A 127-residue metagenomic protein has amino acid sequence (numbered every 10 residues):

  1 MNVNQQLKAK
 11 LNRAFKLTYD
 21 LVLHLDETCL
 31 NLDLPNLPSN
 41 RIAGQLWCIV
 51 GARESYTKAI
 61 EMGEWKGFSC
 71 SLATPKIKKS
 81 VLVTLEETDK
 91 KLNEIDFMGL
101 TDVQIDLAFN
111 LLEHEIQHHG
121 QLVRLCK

Functional and structural regions predicted by a protein language model:
N2, Y19-C29: His/Met- and acidic-residue-enriched segments that coordinate or traffic transition-metal cofactors and support
V3-K8, P75-K78: Active-site rim elements
K8-N12, K16-Y19, L30-F68, T101-K127: Short, contiguous alpha-helical
D26, D33, N93-D96, C126: A structural signal for long alpha-helical coiled-coils and helix-turn connectors that form the cytosolic signaling
T28, E86-T101: Acidic catalytic patch
K58-L92: Helix-adjacent hinge/juxtasegments
